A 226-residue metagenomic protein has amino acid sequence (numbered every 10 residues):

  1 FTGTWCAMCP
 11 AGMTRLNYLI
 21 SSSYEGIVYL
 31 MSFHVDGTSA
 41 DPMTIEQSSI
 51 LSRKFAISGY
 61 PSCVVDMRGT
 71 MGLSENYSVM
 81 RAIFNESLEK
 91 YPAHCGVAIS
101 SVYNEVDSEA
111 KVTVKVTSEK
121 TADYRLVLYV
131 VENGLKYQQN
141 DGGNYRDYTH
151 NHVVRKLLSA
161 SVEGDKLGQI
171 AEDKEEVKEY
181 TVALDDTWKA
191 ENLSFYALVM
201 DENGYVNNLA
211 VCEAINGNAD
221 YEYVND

Functional and structural regions predicted by a protein language model:
F1-V35: Local sequence-structure signature of Cys/Sec-based thiol-disulfide redox active-site neighborhoods
G26-D226: Short, conserved sequence motifs used for protein processing/export or organelle targeting and for catalysis
